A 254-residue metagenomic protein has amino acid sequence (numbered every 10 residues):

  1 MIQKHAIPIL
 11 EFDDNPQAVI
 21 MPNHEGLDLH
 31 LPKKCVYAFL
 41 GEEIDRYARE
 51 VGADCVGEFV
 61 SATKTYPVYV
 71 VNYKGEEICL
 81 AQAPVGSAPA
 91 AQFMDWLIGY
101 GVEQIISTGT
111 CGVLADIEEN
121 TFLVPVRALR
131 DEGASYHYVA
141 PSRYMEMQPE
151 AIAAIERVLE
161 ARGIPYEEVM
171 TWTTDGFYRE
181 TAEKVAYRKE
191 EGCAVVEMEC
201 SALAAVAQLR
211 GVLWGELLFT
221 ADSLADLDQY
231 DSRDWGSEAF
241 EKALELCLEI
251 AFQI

Functional and structural regions predicted by a protein language model:
M1-I106, G112-I254: Accessory terminal and edge-of-domain segments that mediate assembly/interaction and cofactor placement around
